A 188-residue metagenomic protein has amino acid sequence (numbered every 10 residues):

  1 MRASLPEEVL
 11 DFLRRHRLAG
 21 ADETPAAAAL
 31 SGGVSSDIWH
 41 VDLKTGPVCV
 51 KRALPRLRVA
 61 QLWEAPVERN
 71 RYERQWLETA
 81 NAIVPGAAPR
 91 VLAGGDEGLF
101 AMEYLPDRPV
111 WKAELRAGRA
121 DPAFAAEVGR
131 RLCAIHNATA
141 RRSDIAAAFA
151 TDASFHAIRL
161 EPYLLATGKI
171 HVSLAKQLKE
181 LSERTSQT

Functional and structural regions predicted by a protein language model:
M1-A27: Juxta-kinase regulatory segment immediately upstream of eukaryotic protein kinase catalytic domains
M1-E8, I145-T188: Active-site catalytic-loop/activation-segment of kinase and kinase-like phosphoryl-transfer enzymes
E7, D11-R14, A126, R130 (+1 more regions): Replace "anionic and nucleotidyl ligands
H16-R17, G118, G168: Short glycine-centered helix-capping/turn motifs at secondary-structure transition points
P25, P89, A150-T151: Residue-level recognition of the N-termini of beta-strands and the immediately preceding loop/turn
A26-A27, A65, Q187-T188: Short, P/G- and charge-enriched loop/turn segments at secondary-structure junctions
A28-G32: Protein kinase glycine-rich loop
S35, W39-D144: ATP-binding pocket architecture of kinase catalytic cores
